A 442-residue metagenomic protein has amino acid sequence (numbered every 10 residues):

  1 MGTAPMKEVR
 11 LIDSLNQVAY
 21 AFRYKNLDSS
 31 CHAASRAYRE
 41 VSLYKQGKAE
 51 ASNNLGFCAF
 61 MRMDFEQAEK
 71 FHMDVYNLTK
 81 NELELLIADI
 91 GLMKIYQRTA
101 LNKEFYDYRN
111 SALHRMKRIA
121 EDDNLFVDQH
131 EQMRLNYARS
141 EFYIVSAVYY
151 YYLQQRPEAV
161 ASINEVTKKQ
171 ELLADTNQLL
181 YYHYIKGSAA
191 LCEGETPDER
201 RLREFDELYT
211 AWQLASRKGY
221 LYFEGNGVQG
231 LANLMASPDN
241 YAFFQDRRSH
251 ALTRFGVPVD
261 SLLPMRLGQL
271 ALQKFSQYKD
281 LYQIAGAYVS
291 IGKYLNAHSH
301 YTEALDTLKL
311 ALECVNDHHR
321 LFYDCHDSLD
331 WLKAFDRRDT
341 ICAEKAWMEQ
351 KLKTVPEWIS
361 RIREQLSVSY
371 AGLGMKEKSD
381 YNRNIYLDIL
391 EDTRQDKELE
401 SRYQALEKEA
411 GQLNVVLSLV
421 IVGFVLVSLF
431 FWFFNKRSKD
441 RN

Functional and structural regions predicted by a protein language model:
T3-D13, Q17-Y24, D28-S35, E66 (+8 more regions): Hydrophobic positions within repeat-based interaction scaffolds
P5-D123, H130, L135: Post-signal peptide N-terminal segment of secreted/secretory-pathway proteins
P5-V9, Q46, L83, H130-Y137 (+9 more regions): Residue signature of alpha-solenoid helical repeat architecture, marking inter-repeat boundaries and helix-start
D13-Q17, G47, N54, G91-K94 (+11 more regions): "A position-specific structural signal for the A-helix of alpha-solenoid helical repeats
Y20-A21, C58, I95, Y149 (+6 more regions): Residue-level signature for tetratricopeptide repeat
Y24-K25, R62, T99, L153 (+10 more regions): Structural motif corresponding to the intra-repeat A-B loop/turn of tetratricopeptide repeats
S35-R39, M73-L78, N110-D128, V160-D175 (+6 more regions): Amphipathic alpha-helical segments of tetratricopeptide repeats
E104, S111-Y241: Solenoidal tandem-repeat scaffolds enriched in leucines and small polar residues
